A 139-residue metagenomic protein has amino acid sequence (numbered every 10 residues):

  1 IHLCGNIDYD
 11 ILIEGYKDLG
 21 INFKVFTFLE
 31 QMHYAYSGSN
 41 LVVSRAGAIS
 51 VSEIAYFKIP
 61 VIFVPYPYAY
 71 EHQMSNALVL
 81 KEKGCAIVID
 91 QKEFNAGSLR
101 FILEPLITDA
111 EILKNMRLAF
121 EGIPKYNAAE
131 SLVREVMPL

Functional and structural regions predicted by a protein language model:
I1-L41, M74-L78, Q91-L99: Donor-nucleotide binding loops and adjacent catalytic segments primarily of GT-B fold Leloir glycosyltransferases
G5, G47, P65: Short glycine-/small-residue-rich Rossmann-like dinucleotide-binding loops
S37-S39, E53-V64, K83: Conserved donor-binding/catalytic loop of nucleotide-activated donor transferases
S44, P60-Y70: Short hydrophobic beta-strand element within catalytic cores of glycosyltransferases and related nucleotide-activated
F57-K58, M74-A86: Acidic, glycine-centered active-site loop in nucleotide-sugar glycosyltransferases
K83, I87-D90, F94-E111: C-terminal "capping" alpha-helix adjacent to the active site of nucleotide-linked donor transferases in cell-envelope
P105, I112-Y126: A short, well-ordered alpha-helix in the C-terminal region of glycosyltransferases
K125-L139: C-terminal alpha-helical cap of glycosyltransferases
